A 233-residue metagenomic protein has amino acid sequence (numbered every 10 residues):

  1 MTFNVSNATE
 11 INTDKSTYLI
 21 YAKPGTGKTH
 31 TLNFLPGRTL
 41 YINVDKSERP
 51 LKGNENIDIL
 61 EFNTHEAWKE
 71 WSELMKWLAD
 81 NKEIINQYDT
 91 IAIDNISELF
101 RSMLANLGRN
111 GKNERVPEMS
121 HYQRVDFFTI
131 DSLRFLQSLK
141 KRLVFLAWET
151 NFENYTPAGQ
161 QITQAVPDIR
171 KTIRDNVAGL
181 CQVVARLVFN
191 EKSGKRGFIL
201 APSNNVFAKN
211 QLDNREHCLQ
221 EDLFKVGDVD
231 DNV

Functional and structural regions predicted by a protein language model:
T2-I93, S97-S102: Conserved P-loop
T31-P36, L136-L139, V226: Alpha-helix C-terminal capping segments
I42-V44, L146, L187: Generic beta-sheet signal
N54, A105-N106, S193: Single-residue recognition of alpha-helix boundary sites
N86, S138-L139, G179: Structured loop/turn residues at beta-strand edges in well-structured enzyme cores
I93-D175: P-loop NTPase motor core
F135, N151-V233: Conserved GTP-binding G-domain of TRAFAC-class P-loop NTPases and closely related GTPase folds
